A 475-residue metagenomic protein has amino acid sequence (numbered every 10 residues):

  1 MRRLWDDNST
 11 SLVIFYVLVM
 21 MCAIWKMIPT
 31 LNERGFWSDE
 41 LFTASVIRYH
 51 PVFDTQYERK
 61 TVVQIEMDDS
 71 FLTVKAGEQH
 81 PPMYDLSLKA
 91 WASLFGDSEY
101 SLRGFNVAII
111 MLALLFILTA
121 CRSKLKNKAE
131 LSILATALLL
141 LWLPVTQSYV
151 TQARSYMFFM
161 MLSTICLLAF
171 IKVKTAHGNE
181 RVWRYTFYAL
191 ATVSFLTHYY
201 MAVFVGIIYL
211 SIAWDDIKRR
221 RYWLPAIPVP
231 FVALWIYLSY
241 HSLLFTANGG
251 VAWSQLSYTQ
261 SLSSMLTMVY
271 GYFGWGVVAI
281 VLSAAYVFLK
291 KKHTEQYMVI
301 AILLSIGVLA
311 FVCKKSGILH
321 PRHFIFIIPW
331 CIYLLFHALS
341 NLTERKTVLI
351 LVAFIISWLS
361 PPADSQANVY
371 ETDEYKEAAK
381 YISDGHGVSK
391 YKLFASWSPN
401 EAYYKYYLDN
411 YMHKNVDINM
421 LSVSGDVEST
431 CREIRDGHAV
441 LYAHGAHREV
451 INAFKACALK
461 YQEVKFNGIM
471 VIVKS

Functional and structural regions predicted by a protein language model:
M1-F15: N-terminal membrane topogenic signal
Y16-L125, L131-T175, V182-I472: Membrane-proximal helix-loop-helix interfaces that form the catalytic/acceptor-binding platform of multi-pass membrane
